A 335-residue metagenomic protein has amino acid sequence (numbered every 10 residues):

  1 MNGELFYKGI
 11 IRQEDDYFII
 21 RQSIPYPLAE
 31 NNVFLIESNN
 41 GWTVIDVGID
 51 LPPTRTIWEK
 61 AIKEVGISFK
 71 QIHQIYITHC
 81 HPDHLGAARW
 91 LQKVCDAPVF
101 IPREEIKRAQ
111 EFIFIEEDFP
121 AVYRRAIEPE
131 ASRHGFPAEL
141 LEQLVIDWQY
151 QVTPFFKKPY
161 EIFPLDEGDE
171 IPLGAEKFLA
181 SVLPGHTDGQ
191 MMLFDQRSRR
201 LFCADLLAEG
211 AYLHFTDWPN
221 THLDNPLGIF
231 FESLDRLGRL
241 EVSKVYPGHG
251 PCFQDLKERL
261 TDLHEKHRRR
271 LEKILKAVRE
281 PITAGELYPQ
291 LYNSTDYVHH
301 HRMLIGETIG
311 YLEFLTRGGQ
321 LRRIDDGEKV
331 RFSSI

Functional and structural regions predicted by a protein language model:
M1-N2, K273-I335: C-terminal regulatory/interaction regions
F6-F18, V33-G41, K60, K70-I75 (+9 more regions): A structural signal for the main folded, soluble domain(s) of proteins
G9-V65, A97, L193-L206: Conserved beta-strand hairpin/beta-sheet module of binuclear metal-dependent hydrolase folds, prominently
Q13-I20, D147-P154, G174-E176: Short Pro/Gly-enriched beta-strand edge/turn motifs at strand-loop
D16, I36, D46, H79 (+9 more regions): Divalent metal-coordination and catalytic microenvironments
W42, I49-L51, V152-F156, E176-R268: Metallo-beta-lactamase
P53, A61-I171: Active-site HxH/HxHxD metal-binding segment of metal-dependent hydrolases
W58, F230, T308: Aromatic/hydrophobic pocket-lining residues that form the small-molecule binding cavity in soluble enzyme cores
